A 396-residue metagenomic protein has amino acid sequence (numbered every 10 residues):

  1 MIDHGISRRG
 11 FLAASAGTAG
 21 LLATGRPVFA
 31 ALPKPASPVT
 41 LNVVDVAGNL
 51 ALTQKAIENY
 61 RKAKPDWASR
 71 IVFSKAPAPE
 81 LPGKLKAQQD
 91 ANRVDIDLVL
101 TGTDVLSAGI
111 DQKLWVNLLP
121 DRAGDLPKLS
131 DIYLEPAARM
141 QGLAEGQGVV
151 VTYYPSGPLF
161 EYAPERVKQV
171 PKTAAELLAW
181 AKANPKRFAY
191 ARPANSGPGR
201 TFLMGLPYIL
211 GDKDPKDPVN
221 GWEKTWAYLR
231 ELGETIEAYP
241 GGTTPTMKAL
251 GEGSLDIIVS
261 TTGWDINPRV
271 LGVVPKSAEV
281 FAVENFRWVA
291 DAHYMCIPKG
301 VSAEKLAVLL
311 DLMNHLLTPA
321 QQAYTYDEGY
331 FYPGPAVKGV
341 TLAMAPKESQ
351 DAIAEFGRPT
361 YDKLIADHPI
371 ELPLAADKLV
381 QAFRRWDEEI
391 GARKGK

Functional and structural regions predicted by a protein language model:
M1-G10, A14-G20: N-terminal secretory signal peptides
L32-S107: Early extracytoplasmic/lumenal segment of secretory-pathway proteins
V46-Q54, A78-P79, T101-L106, I110-P245 (+1 more regions): Extracytoplasmic ligand-binding site segments that recognize negatively charged/polar headgroups
L106-A108, I257-K276: A ligand-binding cleft/hinge motif common to bilobed small-molecule-binding domains
L159-R166, P207-I209, A292-K305, Y324-T325: A bilobed periplasmic-binding-protein/Venus flytrap-type ligand-binding module shared by bacterial periplasmic
W226-L232, P240, P275-K299: Periplasmic-binding protein-like
M295-I365: Mature extracytoplasmic/periplasmic domains
P359-K396: Conserved C-terminal helix/tail region of periplasmic/extracytoplasmic solute-binding proteins
